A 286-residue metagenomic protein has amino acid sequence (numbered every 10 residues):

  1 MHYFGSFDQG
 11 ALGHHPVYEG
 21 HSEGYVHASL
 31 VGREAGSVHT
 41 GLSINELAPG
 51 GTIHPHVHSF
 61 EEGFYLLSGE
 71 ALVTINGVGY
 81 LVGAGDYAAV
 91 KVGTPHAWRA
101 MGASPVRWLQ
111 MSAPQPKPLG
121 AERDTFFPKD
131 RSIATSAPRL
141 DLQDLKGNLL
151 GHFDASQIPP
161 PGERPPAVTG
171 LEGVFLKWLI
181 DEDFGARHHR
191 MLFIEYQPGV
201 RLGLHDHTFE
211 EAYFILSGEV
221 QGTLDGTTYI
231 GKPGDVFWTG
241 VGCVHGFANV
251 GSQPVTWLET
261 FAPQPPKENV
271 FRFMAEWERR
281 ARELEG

Functional and structural regions predicted by a protein language model:
M1-H39, G120-H188, R272-G286: A short, N-terminal "cap"/entry segment at the start of jelly-roll beta-barrel domains of the cupin/DSBH fold
G24-L30, S43-H58, G173-I180, L192-H207 (+1 more regions): Conserved short histidine dyad/triad with adjacent acidic residue
I44-A48, V57-T74, A113, F193-Q197 (+2 more regions): Short, conserved beta-strand element in jelly-roll/cupin
G63, A89, A103-G120, W238 (+1 more regions): A short hydrophobic beta-strand segment most commonly corresponding to one strand of the jelly-roll/cupin
G63, E70-L72, G79, P95 (+6 more regions): Structural motif
G77-G93, G226-G242: Short acidic-glycine-tyrosine-enriched beta hairpin
R99-M101, A248-V250: Asparagine-centered strand-capping/turn motif at beta-strand->loop junctions
